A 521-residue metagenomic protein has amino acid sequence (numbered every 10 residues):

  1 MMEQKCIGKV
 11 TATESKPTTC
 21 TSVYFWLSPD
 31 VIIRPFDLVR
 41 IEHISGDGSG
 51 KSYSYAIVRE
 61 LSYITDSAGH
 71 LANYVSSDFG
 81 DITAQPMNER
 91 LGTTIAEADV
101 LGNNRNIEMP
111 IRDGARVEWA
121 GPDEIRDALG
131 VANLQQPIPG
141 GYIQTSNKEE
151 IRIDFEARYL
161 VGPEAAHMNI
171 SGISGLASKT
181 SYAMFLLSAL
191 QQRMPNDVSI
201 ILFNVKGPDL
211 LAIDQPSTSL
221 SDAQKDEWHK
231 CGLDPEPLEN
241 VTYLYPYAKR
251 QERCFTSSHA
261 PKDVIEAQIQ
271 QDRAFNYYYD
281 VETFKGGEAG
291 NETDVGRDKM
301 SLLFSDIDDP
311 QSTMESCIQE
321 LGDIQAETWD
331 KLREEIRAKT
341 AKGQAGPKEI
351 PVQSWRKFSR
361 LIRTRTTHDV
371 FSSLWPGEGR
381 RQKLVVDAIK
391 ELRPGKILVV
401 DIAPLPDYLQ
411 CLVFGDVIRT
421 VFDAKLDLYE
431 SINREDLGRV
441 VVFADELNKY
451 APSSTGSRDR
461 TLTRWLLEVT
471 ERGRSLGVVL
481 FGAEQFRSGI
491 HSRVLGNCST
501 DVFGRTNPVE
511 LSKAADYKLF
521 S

Functional and structural regions predicted by a protein language model:
M1-I173, L186, R193-D197, D436-G438: Basic- and hydrophobic-enriched, low-structure N-terminal and domain-boundary segments that flank ATP-binding catalytic
D30, S62-I64, G102-R105, K206-L210 (+5 more regions): Conserved nucleotide-binding/hydrolysis micro-motifs of P-loop NTPases
Y74, D214-W228, S258-A260, S457-T461 (+2 more regions): Short secondary-structure boundary/capping segments
I143-T242, S492: Glycine-rich phosphate-binding loop of nucleotide-binding enzymes
V161-G162, Q192-N196, P235-P237, E391-L392 (+3 more regions): Conserved catalytic network of the ASCE P-loop NTPase/AAA+ motor domain
M168-N169, V400, F481: Conserved beta-strand position immediately N-terminal to the Walker
L202-F203, G207-I213, T242-E468, S475: P-loop NTPase motor domains
R464-S521: Conserved ATP-driven motor cores of ASCE-family P-loop NTPases powering translocation/secretion/packaging/pilus
